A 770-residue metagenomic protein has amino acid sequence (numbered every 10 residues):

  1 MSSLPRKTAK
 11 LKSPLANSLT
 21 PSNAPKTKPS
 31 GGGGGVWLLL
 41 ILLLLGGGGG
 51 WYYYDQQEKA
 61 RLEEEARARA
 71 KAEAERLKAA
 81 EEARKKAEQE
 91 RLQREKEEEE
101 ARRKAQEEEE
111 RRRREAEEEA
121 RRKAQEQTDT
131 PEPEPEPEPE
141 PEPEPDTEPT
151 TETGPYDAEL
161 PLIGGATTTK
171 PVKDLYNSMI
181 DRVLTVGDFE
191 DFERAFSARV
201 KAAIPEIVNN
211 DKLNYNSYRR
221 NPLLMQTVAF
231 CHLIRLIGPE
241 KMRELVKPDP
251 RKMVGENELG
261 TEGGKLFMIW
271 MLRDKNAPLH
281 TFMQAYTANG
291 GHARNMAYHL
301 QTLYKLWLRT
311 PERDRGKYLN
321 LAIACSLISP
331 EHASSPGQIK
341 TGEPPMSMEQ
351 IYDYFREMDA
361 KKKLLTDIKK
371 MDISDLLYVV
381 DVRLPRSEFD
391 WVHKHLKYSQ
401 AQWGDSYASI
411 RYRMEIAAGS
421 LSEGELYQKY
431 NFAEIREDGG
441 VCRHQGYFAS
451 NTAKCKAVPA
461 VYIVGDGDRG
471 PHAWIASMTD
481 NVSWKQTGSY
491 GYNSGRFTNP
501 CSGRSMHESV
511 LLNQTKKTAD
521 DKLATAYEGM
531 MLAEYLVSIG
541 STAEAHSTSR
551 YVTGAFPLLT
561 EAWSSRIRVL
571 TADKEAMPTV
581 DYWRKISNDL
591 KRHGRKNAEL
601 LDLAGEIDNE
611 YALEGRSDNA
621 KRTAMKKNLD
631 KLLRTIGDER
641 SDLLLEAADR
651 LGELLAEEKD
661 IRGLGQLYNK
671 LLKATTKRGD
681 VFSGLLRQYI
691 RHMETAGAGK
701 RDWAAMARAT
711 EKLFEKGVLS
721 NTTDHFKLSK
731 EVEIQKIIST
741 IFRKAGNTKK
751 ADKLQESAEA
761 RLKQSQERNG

Functional and structural regions predicted by a protein language model:
M1-A24, K28-G31: N-terminal targeting leaders characterized by basic, low-complexity, disordered sequences that direct proteins
G31-Q56: Membrane-anchoring helices that localize proteins to membranes
W51-T147: Long, low-complexity, compositionally biased polyampholytic IDRs enriched for Lys/Glu and Gln/Arg
E148-S329: Non-catalytic protein-protein interaction scaffold segments in large eukaryotic complex-forming proteins
T168, Y490-T571, V580-R584: Charged, amphipathic alpha-helical linkers/stalks
N209-N210, K252-V254, E258-R436, G446: Secondary-structure boundary elements
L426-Y427, F432, R443-Y527: Hydrophobic/aromatic-rich core segments of domains that either
L536, H546-G770: Extended amphipathic alpha-helical coiled-coil/heptad-repeat regions
